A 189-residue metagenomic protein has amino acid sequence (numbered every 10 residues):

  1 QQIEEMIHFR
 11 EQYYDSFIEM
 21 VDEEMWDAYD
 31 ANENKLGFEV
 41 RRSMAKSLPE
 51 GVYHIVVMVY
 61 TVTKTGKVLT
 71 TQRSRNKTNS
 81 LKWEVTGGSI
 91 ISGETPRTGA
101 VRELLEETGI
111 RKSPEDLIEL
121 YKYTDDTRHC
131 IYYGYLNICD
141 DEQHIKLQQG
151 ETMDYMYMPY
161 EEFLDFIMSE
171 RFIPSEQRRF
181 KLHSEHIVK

Functional and structural regions predicted by a protein language model:
Q2-Q12, P174-K189: Charged phosphate-binding loop/patch that engages nucleotide di/tri-phosphates or the phosphate backbone of nucleic
E11-M58, K64: Acidic, metal-coordinating catalytic segment for phosphate/diphosphate chemistry, firing primarily on the Nudix
D22-E24, I55-V57, T86, I131-Y133 (+1 more regions): Residues that flank catalytic or metal-binding motifs in active/ligand-binding sites
W26, K67, K82, Y155-M156: A residue-level structural signature of the nucleotidyltransferase/glycosyltransferase Rossmann-like core
N32, T63-K67, S74, I138-Q143 (+1 more regions): Short loop segments at secondary-structure junctions
F38-E39, T71, L120-K122: Residue-level detector of high-confidence beta-strand sites
S47, H54-G87: A glycine-rich, hydrophobic loop/mini-helix early in the fold
G88-S175: Unchanged
